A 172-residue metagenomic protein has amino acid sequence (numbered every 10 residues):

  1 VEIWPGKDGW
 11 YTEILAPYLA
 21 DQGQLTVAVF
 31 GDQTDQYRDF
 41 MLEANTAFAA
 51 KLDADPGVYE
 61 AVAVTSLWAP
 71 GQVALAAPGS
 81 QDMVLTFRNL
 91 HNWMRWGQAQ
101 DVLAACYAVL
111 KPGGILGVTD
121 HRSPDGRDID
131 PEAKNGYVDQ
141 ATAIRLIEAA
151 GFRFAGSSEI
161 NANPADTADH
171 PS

Functional and structural regions predicted by a protein language model:
V1-K7, L25-T26: Conserved class I S-adenosyl-L-methionine
A16-P17, A99-P112: A short glycine-rich, Lys/Arg-flanked "PGG" loop and its adjoining helix->strand segment in the class I
L25-A28, G113-R122: Conserved beta-strand signature within the Rossmann-like core of class I S-adenosyl-L-methionine
F40-Q72: S-adenosyl-L-methionine
P70, N92-A105: A short, conserved alpha-helix within the catalytic core of class I
V73-V84: A short acidic, Gly/Pro-enriched loop at the edge of an enzyme's catalytic core that lines a small-molecule cofactor
L85-N89: A conserved beta-strand element that flanks and buttresses the S-adenosyl-L-methionine
I129-S157: Conserved Class I S-adenosyl-L-methionine
